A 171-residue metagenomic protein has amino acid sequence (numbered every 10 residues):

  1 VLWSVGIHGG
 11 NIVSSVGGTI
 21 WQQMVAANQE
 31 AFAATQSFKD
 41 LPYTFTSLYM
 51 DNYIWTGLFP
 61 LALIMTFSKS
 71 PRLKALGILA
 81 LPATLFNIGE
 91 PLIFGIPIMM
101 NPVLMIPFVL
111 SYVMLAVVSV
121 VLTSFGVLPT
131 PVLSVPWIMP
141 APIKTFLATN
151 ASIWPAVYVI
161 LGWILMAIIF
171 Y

Functional and structural regions predicted by a protein language model:
V1-A27: Aromatic-rich transmembrane-lumenal/periplasmic boundary elements in polytopic membrane proteins
W3, V13, A83, I88-G89 (+3 more regions): Aromatic-residue detector
V5-G9, Q23-M24, T66-P71, M100 (+2 more regions): Membrane-interface elements of multi-pass transporters and channels
G17, W21-F108, Y112: Helix-loop-helix junctions within the multi-pass membrane cores of secondary transporters/permeases
Q29-L41, P60-A62, I93-Y171: Transmembrane alpha-helical segments and their short flanking loops that form helix-hairpins/helix-helix interfaces
